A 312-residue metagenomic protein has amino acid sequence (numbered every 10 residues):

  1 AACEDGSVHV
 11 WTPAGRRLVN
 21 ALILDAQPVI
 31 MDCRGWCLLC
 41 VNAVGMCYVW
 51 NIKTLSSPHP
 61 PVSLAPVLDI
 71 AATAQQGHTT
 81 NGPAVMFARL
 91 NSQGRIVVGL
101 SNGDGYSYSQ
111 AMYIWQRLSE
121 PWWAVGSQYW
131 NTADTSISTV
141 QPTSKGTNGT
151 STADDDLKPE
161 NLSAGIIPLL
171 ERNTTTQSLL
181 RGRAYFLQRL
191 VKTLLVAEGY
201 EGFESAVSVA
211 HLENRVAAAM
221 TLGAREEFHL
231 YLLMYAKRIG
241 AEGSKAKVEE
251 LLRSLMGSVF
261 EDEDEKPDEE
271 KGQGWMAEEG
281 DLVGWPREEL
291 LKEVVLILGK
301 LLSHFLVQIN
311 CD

Functional and structural regions predicted by a protein language model:
A1, V8-W11, C40, W50 (+6 more regions): Long, contiguous hydrophobic alpha-helical segments, chiefly transmembrane helices and signal peptides
A1-M86, Y108-Y129, Q308-D312: WD40-like beta-propeller blades
V19-I23, I30, L39, T80 (+7 more regions): Short amphipathic alpha-helical molecular recognition features
Y48, Y106-Y108, Y113, Y129 (+4 more regions): Sequence-level detector for tyrosine residue identity
S92-R95, L100-P142, G146, D154-G165: Acidic, small-residue rich beta-repeat scaffolds with periodic aromatic anchors
A133-D312: C-terminal scaffolding/assembly regions of large eukaryotic complex subunits
